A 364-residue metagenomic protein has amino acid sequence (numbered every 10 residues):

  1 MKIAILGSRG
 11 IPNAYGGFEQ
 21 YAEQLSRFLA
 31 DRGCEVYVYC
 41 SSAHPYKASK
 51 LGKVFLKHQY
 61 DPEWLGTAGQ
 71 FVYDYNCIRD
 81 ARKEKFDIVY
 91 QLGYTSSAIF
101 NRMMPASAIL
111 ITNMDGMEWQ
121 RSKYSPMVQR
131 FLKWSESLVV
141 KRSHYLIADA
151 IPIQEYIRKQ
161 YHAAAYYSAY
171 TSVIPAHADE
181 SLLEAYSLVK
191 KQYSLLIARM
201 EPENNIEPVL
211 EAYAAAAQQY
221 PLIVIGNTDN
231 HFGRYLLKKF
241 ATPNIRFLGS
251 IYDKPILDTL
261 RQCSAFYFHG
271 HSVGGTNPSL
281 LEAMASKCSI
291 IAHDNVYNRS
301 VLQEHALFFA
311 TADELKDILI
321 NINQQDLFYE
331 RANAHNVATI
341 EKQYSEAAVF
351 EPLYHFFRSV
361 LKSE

Functional and structural regions predicted by a protein language model:
A4, A185-N204, L210-A217, L222-I223: Conserved donor-binding/catalytic core segment of Leloir-type glycosyltransferases
L6-A14, F28-L65, P152-I153, R158-K159 (+1 more regions): N-terminal strand-loop element at the rim of the active site of nucleotide-sugar-dependent glycosyltransferases
Q70-R82, F86-D115, G275: An aromatic- and histidine-rich active-site surface loop
R79, V128-L146: Membrane-proximal helix-turn-helix segments that form the acceptor-binding/catalytic region of lipid-linked
R234-K254: Nucleotide-activated donor-binding/catalytic signature segment of Leloir-type glycosyltransferases, i.e., the conserved
F266-Y267, L280, S289-A292: Short hydrophobic beta-strand element within catalytic cores of glycosyltransferases and related nucleotide-activated
R299-N321, E330: Change "using UDP/GDP/dTDP sugars" to "using nucleotide sugars
L327-K362: A charged, aromatic-enriched C-terminal amphipathic alpha-helix characteristic of glycosyltransferases across folds
